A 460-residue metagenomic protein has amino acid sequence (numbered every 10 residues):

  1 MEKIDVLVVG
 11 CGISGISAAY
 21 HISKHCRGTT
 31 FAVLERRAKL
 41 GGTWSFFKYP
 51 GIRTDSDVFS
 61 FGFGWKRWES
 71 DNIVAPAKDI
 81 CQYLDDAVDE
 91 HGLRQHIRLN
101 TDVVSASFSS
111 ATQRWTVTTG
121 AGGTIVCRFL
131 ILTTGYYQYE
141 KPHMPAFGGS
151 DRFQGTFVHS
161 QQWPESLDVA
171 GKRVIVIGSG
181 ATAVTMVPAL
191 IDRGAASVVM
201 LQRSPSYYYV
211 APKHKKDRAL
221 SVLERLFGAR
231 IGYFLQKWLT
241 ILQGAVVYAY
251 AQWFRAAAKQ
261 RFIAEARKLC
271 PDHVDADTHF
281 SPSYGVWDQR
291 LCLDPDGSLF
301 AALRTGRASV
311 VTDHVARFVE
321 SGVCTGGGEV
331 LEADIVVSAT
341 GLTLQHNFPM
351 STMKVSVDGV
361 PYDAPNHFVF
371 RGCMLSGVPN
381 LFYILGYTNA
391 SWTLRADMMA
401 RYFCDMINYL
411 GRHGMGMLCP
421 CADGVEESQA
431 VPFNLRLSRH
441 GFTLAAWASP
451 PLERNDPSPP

Functional and structural regions predicted by a protein language model:
K3, L7-V8, I13, S17-V33 (+4 more regions): Rossmann-like dinucleotide-binding core of oxidoreductases
I4, V8, I13-I97, Q202-R203 (+1 more regions): Beta1-alpha1 glycine-rich phosphate/pyrophosphate-binding loop at the start of Rossmann-like nucleotide-binding domains
V9, V103, T124-Y137, V174-I177 (+2 more regions): Short hydrophobic core segments
Y49, S197, I335, A339-L410: Glycine/threonine-rich phosphate-binding loop and adjacent beta-strand/alpha-helix elements that clamp
W68-D86, R98, I177, Y250-K259 (+1 more regions): Short beta-strand to alpha-helix junction loop
D71-Q138, R317: Feature captures the FAD/FMN-dependent oxidoreductase FAD-binding
L130-Q161, R193, T305, L331-A364: Glycine-rich beta-alpha-beta "Rossmann" dinucleotide-binding loop(s) and their flanking helix/strand
F254, R261-S321, T325-S351, A430-P460: C-terminal catalytic lobe of FAD-dependent flavoproteins
